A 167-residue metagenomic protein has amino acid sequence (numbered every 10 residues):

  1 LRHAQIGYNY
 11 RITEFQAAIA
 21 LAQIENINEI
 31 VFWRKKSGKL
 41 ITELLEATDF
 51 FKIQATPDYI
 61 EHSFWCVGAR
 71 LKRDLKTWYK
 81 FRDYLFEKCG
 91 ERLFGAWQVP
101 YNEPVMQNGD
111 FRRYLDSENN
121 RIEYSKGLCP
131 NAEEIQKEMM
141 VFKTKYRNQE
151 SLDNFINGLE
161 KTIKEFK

Functional and structural regions predicted by a protein language model:
L1-K167: PLP-dependent aminotransferase class I/II
